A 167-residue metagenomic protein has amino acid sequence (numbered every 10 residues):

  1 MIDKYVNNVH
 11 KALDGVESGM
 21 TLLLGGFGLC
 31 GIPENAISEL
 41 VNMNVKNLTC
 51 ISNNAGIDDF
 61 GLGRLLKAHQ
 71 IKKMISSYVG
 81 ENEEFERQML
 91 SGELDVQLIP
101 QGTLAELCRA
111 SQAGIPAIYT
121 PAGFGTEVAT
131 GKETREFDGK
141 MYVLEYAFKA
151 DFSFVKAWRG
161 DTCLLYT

Functional and structural regions predicted by a protein language model:
M1-I2, F124: N-terminal donor/sugar-recognition subdomains of glycan-related enzymes, prototypically the membrane-proximal stem
I2-I99: N-terminal active-site beta-alpha-beta segment that forms phosphate/nucleotide-binding and substrate-recognition loops
G19, A150-D151, A157: Short, well-ordered alpha-helix to beta-strand connector turns
S76-S77, F154-K156: Short beta-strand segments
E83-S153: An acidic, phosphate/nucleotide-engaging active-site surface
D161: Short, acidic, Ser/Thr-enriched surface-loop or helix-capping motifs
Y166-T167: Conserved small/polar residues in nucleotide/adenosyl-binding loops
